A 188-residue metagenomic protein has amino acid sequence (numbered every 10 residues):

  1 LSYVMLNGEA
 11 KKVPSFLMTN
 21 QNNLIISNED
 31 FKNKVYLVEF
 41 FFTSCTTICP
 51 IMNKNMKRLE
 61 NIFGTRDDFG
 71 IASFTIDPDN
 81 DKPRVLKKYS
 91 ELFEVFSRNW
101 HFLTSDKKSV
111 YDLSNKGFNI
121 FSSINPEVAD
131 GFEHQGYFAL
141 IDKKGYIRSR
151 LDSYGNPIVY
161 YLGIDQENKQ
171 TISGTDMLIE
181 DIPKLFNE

Functional and structural regions predicted by a protein language model:
L1-E29, K54-K57: N-terminal "domain-start" segment that seeds a small globular fold
V13-P14, Y36, Q135-G136: Short loop/turn microsegments at loop-to-beta-strand junctions
I26-M56, I71-A72: Short active-site neighborhood of thiol/selenol oxidoreductases, capturing the structured segment around
F42, T75-I76, W100, I164-Q170: Second-shell loop/turn segments in exported
N53-L113: Structural microenvironment flanking redox-active thiols in thiol-disulfide oxidoreductases
Y89-L92, R98-S109, N115, S122-N125 (+3 more regions): Soluble extramembrane regions of membrane proteins in the secretory/endomembrane system
P126-E188: Thiol-/selenol-based redox modules, centered on thioredoxin-like and closely related oxidoreductase domains
